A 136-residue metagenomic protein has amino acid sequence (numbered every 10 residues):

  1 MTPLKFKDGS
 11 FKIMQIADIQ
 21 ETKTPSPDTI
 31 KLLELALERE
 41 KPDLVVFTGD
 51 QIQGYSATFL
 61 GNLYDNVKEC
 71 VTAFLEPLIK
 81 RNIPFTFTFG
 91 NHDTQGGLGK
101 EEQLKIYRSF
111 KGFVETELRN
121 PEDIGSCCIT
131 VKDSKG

Functional and structural regions predicted by a protein language model:
M1-A73: N-terminal active-site segment of His-dependent metallophosphoesterases
T2-K5, E69-G136: Extended active-site neighborhood of metal-dependent phosphoesterases/phosphodiesterases
